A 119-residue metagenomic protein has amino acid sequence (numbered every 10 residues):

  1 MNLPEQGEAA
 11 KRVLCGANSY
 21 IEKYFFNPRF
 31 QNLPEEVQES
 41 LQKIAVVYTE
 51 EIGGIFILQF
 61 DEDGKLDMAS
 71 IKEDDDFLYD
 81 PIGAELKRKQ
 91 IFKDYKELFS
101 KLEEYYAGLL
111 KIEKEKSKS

Functional and structural regions predicted by a protein language model:
M1-E51: Negatively charged, low-complexity tracts enriched in Asp/Glu with abundant Ser/Thr
L33-V37, Y95, F99, E115: Short, structured coil/loop segments at alpha-helix boundaries
Y48-A107: Amphipathic protein-protein interaction modules
I112-S119: Short linear, low-complexity motifs centered on an aromatic residue
